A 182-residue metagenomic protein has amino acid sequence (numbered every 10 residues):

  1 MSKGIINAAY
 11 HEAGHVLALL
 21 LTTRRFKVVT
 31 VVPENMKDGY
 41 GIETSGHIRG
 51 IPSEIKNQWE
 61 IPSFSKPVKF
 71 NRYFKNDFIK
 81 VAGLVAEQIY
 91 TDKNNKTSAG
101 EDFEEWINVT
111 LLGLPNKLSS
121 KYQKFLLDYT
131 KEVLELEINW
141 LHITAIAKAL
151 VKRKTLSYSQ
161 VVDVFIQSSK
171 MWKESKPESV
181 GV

Functional and structural regions predicted by a protein language model:
S2-V182: Soluble catalytic regions of large protease machineries
